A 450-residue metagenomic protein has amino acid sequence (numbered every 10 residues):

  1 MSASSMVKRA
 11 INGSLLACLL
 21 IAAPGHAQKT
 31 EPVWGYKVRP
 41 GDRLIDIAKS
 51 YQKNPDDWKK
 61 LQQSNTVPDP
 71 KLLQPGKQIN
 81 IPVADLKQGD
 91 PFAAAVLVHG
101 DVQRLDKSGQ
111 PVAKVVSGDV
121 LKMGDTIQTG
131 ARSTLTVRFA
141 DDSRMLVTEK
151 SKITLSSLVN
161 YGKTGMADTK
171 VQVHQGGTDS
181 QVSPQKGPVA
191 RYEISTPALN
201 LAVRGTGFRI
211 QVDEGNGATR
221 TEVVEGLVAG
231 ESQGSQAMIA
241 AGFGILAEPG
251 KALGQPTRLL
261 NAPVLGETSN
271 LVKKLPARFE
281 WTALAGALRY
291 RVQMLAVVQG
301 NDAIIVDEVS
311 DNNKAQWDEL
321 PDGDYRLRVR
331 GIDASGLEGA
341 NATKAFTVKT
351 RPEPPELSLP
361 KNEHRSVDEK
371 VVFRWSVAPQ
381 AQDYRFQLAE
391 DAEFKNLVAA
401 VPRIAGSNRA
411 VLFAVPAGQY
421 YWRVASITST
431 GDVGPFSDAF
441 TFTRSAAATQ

Functional and structural regions predicted by a protein language model:
A27-Q52: Primarily a LysM-type cell-wall glycan-binding module
T30, S50-D90: Extracellular LysM carbohydrate-binding repeats and other cell-envelope/extracellular binding modules
Q74-Q78, P82-L275, Q387: Flexible, surface-exposed loop/linker segments and immediately adjacent secondary-structure boundaries
A277-G286, V371-A381: Conserved aromatic anchor
I305-D311, A400-G406: Short beta-strand segments within Ig-like beta-sandwich modules, predominantly Fibronectin type-III
W317-D324, L412-Q419: Surface-exposed, short loops/turns at beta-strand junctions within beta-sandwich domains
S335-V348, S429-R444: Extracellular fibronectin type III
